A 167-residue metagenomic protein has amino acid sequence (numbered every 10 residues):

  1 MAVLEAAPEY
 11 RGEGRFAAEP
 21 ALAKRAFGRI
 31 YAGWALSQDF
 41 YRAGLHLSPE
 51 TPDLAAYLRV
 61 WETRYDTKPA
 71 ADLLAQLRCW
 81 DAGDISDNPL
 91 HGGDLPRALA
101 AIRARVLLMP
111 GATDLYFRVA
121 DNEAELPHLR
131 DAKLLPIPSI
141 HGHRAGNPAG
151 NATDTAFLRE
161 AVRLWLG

Functional and structural regions predicted by a protein language model:
M1-T63: Alpha/beta-hydrolase-fold enzymes
A35, Y65, L77-D84, V106: Alpha-helix capping/termination and helix-coil
Y57, A75-A98: Active-site nucleophile elbow and catalytic-triad environment of alpha/beta-hydrolase enzymes
P69-A71, A75: Long, compositionally biased charged/polar accessory segments in the mid-to-C-terminal portions of proteins
H91, L115-D121: Conserved alpha/beta-hydrolase "acid-adjacent" motif
L99-R103, P127-R130: Short, conserved loop/helix-junction motifs that constitute active-site signature segments in enzyme catalytic cores
I102, L108-P110: Short beta-strand/loop motif that positions the catalytic acidic residue of the alpha/beta-hydrolase fold
E123-G167: Catalytic active-site module of serine/aspartate enzymes centered on a nucleophile-bearing elbow/loop
